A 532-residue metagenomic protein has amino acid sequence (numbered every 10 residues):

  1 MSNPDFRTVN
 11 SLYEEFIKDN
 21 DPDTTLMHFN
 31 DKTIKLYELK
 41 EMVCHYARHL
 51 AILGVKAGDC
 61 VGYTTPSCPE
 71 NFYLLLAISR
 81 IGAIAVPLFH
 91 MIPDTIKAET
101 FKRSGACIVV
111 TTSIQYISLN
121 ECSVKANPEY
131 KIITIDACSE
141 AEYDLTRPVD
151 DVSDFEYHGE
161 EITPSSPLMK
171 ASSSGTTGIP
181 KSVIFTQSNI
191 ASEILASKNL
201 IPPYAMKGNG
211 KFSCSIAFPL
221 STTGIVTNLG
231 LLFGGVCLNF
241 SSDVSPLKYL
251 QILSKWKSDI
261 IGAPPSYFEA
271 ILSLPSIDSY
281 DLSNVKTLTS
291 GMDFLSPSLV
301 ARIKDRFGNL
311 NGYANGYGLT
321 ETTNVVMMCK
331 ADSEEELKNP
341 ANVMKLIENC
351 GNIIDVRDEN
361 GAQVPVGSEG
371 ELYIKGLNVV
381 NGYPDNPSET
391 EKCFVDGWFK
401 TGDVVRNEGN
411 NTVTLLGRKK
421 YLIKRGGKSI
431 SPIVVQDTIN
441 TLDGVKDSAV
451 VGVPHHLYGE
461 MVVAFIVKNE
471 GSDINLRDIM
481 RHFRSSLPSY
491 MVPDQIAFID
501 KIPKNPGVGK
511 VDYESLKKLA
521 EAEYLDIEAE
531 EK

Functional and structural regions predicted by a protein language model:
F6, D23-T25, S139, D150-S172 (+2 more regions): Conserved pre-ATP/AMP-binding loop-to-beta segment of ANL
K32, A47-T95, C214-A217, S429: Conserved AMP-binding/adenylate-forming
K35-Y37, L168-L195: Conserved AMP-binding A3 loop
V109, I261, G376, N381-G382 (+1 more regions): AMP-binding/adenylate-forming catalytic core of the ANL superfamily
A191-K211, L220-I260, L274: Conserved AMP-binding/adenylation subdomain of ANL enzymes
S258-A263, L272-K338: Gly/Ser/Thr-rich phosphate-binding loop
I347-G351, A362-K392, I430: Conserved ATP/PPi-binding loop(s) of AMP-dependent carboxylate-activating enzymes
P488-K510, E530-E531: AMP-binding/adenylate-forming catalytic domain of the ANL superfamily
